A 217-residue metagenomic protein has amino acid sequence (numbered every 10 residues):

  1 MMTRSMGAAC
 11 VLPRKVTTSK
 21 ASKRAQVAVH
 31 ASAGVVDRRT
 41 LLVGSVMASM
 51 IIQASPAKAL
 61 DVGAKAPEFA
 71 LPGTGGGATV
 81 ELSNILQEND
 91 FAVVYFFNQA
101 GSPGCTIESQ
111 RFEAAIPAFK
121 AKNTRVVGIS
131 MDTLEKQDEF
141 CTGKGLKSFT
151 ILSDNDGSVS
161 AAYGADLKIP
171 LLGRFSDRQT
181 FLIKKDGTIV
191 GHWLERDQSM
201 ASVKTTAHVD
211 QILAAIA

Functional and structural regions predicted by a protein language model:
M1-A33: N-terminal chloroplast transit peptides
V36, T40-S45, K58-A217: Chalcogenol-based redox active-site neighborhoods
